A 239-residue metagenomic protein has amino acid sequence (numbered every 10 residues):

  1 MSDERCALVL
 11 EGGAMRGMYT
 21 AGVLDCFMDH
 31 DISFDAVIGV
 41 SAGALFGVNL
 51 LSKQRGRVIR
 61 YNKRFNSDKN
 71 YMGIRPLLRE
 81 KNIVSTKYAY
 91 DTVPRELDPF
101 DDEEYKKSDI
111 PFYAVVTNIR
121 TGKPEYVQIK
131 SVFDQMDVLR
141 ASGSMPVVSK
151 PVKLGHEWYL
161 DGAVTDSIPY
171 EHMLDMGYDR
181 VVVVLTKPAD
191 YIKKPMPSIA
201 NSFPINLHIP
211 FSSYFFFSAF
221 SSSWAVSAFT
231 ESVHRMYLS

Functional and structural regions predicted by a protein language model:
M1-V40, V48-S239: Patatin-like phospholipase
